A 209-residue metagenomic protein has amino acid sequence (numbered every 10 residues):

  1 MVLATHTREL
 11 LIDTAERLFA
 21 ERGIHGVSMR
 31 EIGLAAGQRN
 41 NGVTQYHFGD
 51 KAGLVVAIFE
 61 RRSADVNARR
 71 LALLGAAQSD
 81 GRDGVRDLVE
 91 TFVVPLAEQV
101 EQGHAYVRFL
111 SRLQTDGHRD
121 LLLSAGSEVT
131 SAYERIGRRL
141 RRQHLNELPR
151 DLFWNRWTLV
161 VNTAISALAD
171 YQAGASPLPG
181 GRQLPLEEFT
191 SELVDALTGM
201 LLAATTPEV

Functional and structural regions predicted by a protein language model:
M1-H6, E208-V209: N-terminal intrinsically disordered/low-complexity leader segments
R8-D13, H25, F48-G75: An amphipathic alpha-helix adjacent to DNA-recognition modules
L18, H25-G53, A57: Helix-turn-helix
L71-Y106: Hydrophobic alpha-helical connector segments
D83, A105, H118-L145, N155: Amphipathic alpha-helical packing segments from all-alpha helical-bundle domains
D87, T91, A105-R112, N155-T163 (+3 more regions): Amphipathic alpha-helical interaction segments
T91-E101, F109-H118, R139-R142: Helix-loop "lid/cap" segments that line or gate small-molecule binding pockets
E98, T115-L123, F153, W157-G181 (+1 more regions): Amphipathic C-terminal alpha-helical segment
